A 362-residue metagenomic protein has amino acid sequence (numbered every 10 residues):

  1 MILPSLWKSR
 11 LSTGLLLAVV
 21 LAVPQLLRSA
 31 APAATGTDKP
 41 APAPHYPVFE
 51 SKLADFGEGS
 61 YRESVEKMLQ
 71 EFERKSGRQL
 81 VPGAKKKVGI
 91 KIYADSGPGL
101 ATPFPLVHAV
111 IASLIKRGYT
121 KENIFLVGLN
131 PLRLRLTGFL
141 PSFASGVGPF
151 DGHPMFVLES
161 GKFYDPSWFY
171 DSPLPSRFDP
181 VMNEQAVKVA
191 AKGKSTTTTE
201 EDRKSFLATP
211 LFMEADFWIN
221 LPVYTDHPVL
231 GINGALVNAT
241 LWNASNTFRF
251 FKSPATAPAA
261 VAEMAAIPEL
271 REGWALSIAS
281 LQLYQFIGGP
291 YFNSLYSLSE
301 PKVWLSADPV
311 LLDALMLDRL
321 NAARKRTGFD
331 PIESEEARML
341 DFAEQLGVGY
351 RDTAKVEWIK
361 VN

Functional and structural regions predicted by a protein language model:
I2-L3, S12, R28-N362: N-terminal and secondary-structure boundary signal
G14-Q25: Bacterial N-terminal signal peptides
